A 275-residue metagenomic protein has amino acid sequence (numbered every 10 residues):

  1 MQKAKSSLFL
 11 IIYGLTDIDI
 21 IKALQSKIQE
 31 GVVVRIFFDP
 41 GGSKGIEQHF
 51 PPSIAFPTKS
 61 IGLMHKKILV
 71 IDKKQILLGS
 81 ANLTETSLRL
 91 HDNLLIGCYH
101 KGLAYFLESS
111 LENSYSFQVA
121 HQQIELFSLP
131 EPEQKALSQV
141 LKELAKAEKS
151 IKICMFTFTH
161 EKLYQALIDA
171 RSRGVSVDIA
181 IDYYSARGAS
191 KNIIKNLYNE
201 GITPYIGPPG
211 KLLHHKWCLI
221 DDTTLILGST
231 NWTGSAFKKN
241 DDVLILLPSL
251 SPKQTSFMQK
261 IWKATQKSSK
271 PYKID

Functional and structural regions predicted by a protein language model:
M1-K5, F9-K146, E161, A166 (+4 more regions): HKD-type phospholipase D/PLD-like phosphodiesterase module
S150-K152: Active-site beta-loop-alpha substructure in enzyme catalytic cores, prototypically the cysteine-centered nucleophile
M155: Catalytic-core segments of thiol-dependent peptidases
K267-D275: C-terminal "post-core" interaction segments
